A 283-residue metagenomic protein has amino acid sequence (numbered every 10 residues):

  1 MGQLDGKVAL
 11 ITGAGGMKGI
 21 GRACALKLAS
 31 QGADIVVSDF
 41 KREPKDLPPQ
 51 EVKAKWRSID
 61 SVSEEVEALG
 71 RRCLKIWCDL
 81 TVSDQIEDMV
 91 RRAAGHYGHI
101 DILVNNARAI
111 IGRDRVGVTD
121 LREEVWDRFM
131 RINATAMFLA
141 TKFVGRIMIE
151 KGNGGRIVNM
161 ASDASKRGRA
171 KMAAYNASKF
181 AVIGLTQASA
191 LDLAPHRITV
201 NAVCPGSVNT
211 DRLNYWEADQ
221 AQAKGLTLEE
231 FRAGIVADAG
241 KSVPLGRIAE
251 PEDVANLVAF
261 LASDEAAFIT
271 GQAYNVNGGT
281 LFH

Functional and structural regions predicted by a protein language model:
G2-S38, R42: Canonical Rossmann dinucleotide-binding motif of NAD(H)/NADP(H)-dependent dehydrogenases/reductases, specifically
P49-D60, E87, A109-D127, R146 (+3 more regions): Conserved mid-core segment of classical short-chain dehydrogenase/reductases
R115, R167, K241, L245-R247 (+2 more regions): Short C-terminal tail/terminal secondary-structure segment of NAD(P)H-dependent dehydrogenase/reductase domains
T119-F138, V158, V182: Catalytic Tyr-X3-Lys loop
T141, S178, T186: Active-site helix of classical SDR
R146, L191-D192, A267: Alpha-helical segment proximal to the catalytic Tyr-Lys
S162: Residue(s) in the substrate-gating loop at a strand-loop-helix junction that position the organic substrate next
A194, T199, I269-G271: Short, small/polar-rich loop/turn modules that mediate ligand/substrate recognition or access, typified
